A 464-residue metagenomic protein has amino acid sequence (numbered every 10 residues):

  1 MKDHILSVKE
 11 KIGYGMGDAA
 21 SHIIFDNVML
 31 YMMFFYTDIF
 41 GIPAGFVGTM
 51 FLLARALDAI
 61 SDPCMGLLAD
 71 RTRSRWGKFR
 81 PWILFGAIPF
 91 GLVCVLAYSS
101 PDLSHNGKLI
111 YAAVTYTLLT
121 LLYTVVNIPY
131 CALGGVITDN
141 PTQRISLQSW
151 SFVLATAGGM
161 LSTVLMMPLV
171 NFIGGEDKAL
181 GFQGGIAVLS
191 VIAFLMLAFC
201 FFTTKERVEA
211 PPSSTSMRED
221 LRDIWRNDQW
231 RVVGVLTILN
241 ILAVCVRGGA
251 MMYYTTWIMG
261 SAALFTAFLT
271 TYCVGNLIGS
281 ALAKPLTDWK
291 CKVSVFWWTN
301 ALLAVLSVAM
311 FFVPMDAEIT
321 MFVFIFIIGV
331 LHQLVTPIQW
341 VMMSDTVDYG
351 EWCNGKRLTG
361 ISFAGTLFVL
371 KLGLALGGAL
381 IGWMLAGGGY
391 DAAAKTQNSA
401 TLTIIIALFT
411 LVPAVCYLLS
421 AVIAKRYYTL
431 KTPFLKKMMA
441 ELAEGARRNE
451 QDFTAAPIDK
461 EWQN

Functional and structural regions predicted by a protein language model:
M1-N464: Membrane-embedded alpha-helical bundles of multi-pass transporters/translocases, especially carrier/permease families
